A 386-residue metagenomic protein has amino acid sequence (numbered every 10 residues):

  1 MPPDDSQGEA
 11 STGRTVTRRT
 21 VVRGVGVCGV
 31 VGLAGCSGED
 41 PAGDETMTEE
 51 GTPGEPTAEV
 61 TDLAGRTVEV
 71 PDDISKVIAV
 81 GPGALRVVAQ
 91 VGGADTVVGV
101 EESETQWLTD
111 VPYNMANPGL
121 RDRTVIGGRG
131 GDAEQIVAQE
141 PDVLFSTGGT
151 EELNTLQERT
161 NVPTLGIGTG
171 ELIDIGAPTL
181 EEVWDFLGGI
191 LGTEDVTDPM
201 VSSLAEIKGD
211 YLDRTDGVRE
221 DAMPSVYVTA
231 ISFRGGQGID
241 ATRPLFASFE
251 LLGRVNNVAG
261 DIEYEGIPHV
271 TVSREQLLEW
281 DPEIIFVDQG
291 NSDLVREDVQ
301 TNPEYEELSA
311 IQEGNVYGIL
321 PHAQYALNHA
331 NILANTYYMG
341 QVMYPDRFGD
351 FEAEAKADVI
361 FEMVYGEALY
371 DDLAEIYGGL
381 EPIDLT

Functional and structural regions predicted by a protein language model:
M1-V16: N-terminal secretory signal peptides
T12-V22, V27: Twin-arginine (Tat) signal peptide motif
C36-E45: Bacterial lipoprotein signal-peptidase II cleavage site
L63-G65, L120-E134, I262-R274: Short helix-initiation/N-cap motifs at beta->coil->alpha
T67, L153, E158-G235, L320-Y377 (+1 more regions): Extracytoplasmic substrate-binding proteins
K76-A138, V143, G148-G149, T155 (+2 more regions): A short, structured surface patch at a secondary-structure boundary
I78-V80, V98-V100, V143-T147, T164-I167 (+4 more regions): Structural recognition of the beta-strand scaffold that forms the well-ordered cores of secreted hydrolase catalytic
A241-P268: Alpha-helical, coiled-coil/dimerization segments enriched in small aliphatic residues
